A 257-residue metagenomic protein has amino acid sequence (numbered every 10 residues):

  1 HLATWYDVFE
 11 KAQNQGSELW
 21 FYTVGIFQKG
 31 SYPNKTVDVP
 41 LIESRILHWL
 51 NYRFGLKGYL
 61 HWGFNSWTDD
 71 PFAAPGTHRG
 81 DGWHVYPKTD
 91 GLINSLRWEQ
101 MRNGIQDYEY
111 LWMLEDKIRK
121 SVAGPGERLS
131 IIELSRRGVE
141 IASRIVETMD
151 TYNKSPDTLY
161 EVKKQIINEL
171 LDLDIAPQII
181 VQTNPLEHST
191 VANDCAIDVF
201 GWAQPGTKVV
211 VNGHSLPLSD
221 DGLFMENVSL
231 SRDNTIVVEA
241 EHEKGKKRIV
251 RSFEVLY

Functional and structural regions predicted by a protein language model:
H1-T68: Catalytic-core regions of glycoside hydrolase
K29-G30, D90-I93, H188: Generic signal for short, ordered secondary-structure residues within or immediately flanking folded domains
Y32-N34, P71-P75, P217, D221-F224: Short secondary-structure transition/capping segments
V39-S44, H78-Y86, S229-H242: Short, structured secondary-structure boundary patches
L56, P71-P177: Catalytic domains of carbohydrate-active enzymes that cleave complex glycans
D70-P71, A192: Extended hydrophobic-aromatic, low-complexity segments
A176-Y257: Ser/Thr-rich low-complexity repeats and stalk/linker segments
